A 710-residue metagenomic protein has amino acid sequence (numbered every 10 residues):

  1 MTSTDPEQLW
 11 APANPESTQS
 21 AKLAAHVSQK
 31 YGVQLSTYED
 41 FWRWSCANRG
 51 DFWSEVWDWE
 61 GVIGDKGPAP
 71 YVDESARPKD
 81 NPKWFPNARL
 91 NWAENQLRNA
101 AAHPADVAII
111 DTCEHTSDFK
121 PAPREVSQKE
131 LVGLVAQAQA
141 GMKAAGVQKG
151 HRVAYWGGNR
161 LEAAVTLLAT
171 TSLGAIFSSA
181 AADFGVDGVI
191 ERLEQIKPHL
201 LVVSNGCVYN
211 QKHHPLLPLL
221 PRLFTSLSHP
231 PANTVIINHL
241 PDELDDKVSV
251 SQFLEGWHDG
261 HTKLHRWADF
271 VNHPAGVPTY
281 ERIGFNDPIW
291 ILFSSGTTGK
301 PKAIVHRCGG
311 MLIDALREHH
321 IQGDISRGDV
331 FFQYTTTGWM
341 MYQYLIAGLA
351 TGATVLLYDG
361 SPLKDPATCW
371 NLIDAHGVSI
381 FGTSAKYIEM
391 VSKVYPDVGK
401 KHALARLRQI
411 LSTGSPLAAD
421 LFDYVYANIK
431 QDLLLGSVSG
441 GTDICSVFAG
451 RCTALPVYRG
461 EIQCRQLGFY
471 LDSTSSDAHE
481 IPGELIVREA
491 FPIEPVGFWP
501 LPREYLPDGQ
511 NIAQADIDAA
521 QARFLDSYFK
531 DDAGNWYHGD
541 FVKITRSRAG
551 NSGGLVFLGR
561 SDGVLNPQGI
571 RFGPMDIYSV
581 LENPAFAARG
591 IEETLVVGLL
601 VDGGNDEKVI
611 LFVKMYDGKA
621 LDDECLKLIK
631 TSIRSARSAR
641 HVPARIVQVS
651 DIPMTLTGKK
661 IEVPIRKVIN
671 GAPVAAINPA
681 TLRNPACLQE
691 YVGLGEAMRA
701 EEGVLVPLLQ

Functional and structural regions predicted by a protein language model:
E39-W44, A93, I109-L168, G185-I190 (+2 more regions): Conserved AMP-binding/adenylate-forming core of the ANL superfamily
P121-K129, Y280-R282, I289-I313: Conserved AMP-binding A3 loop
Y155, A180-G206, L220, D374 (+4 more regions): AMP-binding/adenylate-forming catalytic core of the ANL superfamily
G158, L200-L219, P241, T336 (+4 more regions): Adenylate-forming
S172-W267, S384-A385, M390: Structural core segment of the AMP-binding/adenylate-forming
N233, L595-V601, I610-F612, K630-Q710: Conserved C-terminal "lid"/linker of ANL adenylate-forming enzymes
G310-V330, G338-S379, V394-Y395: Conserved AMP-binding/adenylation subdomain of ANL enzymes
I321, R408-I410, L417-G554, D562-V564 (+1 more regions): Conserved AMP-binding/adenylate-forming
